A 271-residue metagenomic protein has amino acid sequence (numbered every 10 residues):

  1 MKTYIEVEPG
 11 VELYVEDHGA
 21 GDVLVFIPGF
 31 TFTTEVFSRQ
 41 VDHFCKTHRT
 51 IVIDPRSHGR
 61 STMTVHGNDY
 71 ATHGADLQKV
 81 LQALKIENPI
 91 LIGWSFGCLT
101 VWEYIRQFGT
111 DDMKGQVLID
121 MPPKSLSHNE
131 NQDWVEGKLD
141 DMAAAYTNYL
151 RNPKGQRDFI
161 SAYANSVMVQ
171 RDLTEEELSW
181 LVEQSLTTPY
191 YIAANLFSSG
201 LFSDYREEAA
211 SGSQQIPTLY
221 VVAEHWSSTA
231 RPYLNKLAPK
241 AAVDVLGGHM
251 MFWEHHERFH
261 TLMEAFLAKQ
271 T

Functional and structural regions predicted by a protein language model:
V7-H66, V80: Conserved HGGG/HGGXW glycine-rich cap/lid loop of the alpha/beta-hydrolase fold
T72-P89: Conserved acidic catalytic loop of the alpha/beta-hydrolase fold
L91-G93, I119: Short beta-strand immediately N-terminal to the catalytic nucleophile in serine-hydrolase-like folds
G93, G97, V101: Gly/Ala-rich beta-loop-alpha elbow adjacent to hydrolase catalytic centers
W102, R106, D111-N152: Flexible "cap/lid" loop of the alpha/beta hydrolase fold
S127-W134, Y149-S211: Conserved alpha/beta-hydrolase catalytic His-Asp/Glu region
L186-A238, V245-L246: Conserved serine/cysteine hydrolase catalytic core
K240-T271: Catalytic active-site module of serine/aspartate enzymes centered on a nucleophile-bearing elbow/loop
